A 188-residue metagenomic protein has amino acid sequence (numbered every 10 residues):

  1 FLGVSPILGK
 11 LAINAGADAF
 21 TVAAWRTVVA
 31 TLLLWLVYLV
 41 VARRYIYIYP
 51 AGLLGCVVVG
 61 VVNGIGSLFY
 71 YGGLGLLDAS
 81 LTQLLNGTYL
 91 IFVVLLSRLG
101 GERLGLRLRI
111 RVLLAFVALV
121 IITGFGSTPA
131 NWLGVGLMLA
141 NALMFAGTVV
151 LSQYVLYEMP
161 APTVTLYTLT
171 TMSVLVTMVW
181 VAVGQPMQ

Functional and structural regions predicted by a protein language model:
F1-P6, N14, W35-N86, L119-T123: Specific transmembrane alpha-helical segments of multi-pass solute transporters/efflux pumps, especially DMT/EamA
F1-W25, V61, I65, F69 (+2 more regions): Glycine-/small-residue-enriched transmembrane alpha-helix faces in small-molecule transporters and effluxers
A12, V22, R26, G73 (+5 more regions): Hydrophobic/aromatic residues within transmembrane alpha-helices of multi-pass small-molecule transporters
A17-A19, D78, G105, P160-A161: A helix-boundary/kink motif common to multi-pass secondary transporters, especially Major Facilitator Superfamily
L33, Y38-V41, T88-I110: C-terminal transmembrane-helix exit sites in multi-pass transporters
L34, L96, R107-G124, V174-V176: Hydrophobic transmembrane alpha-helices of multi-pass small-molecule transport proteins
Y49-V58, L104-V117, V135-M138, M159-T170: Cytoplasmic-side transmembrane-helix entry/capping segments in multi-pass membrane proteins
G72-L77, G124-L133, V183-Q188: Membrane-interface helix caps and helix-loop-helix hairpins in membrane proteins
